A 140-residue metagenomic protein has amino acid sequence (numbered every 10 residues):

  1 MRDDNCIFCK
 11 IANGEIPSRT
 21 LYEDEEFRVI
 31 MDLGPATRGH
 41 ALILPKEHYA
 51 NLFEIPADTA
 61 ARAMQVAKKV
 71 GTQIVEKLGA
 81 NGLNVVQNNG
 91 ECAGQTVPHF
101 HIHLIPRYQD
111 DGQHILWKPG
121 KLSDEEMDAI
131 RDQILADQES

Functional and structural regions predicted by a protein language model:
M1-S140: HIT superfamily nucleotide-processing domains
